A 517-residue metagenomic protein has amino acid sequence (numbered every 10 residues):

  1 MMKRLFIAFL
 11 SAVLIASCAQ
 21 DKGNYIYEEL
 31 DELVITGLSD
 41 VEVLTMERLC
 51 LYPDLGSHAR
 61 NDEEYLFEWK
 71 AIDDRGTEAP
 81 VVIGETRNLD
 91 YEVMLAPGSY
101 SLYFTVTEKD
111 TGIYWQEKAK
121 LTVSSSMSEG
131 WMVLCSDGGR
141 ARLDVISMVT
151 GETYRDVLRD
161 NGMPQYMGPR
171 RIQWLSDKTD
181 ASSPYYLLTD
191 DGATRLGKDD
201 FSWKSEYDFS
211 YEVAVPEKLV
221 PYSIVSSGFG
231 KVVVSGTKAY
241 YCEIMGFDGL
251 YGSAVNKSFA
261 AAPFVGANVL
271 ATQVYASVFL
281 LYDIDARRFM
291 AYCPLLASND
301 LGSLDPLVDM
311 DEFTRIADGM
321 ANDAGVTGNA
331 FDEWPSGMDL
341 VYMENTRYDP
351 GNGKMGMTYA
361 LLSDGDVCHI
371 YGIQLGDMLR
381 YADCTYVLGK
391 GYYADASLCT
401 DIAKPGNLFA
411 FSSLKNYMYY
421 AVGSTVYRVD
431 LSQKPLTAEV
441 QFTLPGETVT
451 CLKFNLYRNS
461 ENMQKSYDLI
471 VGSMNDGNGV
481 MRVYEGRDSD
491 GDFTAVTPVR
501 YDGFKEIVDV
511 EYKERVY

Functional and structural regions predicted by a protein language model:
M2-A8: Sec-dependent signal peptide recognition, specifically the positively charged N-region followed immediately by
L14-S17: C-terminal motif of bacterial Sec signal peptides marking the signal peptidase cleavage site
A19-N161, E461-S466, S473-Y517: Acidic/polar, low-complexity intrinsically disordered N-terminal segments immediately downstream of a Sec signal
D54-G56, S136-G138, M148, T189-G192 (+8 more regions): Short loop/turn segments immediately following the C-termini of beta-strands
S128-W131, S182-P184, G228-G230, A276-S277 (+4 more regions): Short coil/turn segments that connect the beta-strands within blades of beta-propeller domains
M148-T150, F201, Q374-G376, L431-P435 (+1 more regions): Short loop/turn segments that connect beta-strands within beta-propeller blades
V157, N161-P164, D180-F409, D492: Preference for solvent-exposed, low-hydrophobicity sequence contexts
G365-N478: Intrinsically disordered, low-complexity segments enriched in Gly and acidic/Ser/Thr residues that form flexible
